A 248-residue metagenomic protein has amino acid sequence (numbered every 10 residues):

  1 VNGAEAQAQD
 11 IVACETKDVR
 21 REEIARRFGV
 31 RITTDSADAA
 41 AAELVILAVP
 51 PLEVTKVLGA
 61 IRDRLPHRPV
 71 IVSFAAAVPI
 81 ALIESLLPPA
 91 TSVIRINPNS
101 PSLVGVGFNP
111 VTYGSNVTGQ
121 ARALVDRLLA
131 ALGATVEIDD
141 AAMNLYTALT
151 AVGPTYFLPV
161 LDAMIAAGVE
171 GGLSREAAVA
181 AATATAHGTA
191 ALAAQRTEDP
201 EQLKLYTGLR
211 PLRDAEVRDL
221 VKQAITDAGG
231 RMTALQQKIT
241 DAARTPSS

Functional and structural regions predicted by a protein language model:
V1-T34, A40, V106, A167-G171 (+1 more regions): NAD(P)+-binding Rossmann beta1-loop-alpha1 motif at the extreme N-terminus of oxidoreductases
Q7-D10, H67-P69, S92, E176: Short acidic capping loops at alpha-helix termini that bridge into adjacent secondary structure
I11, A39, V54, S174-A182: Small-residue helix-packing motif on alpha-helices
K17, A75-V78, P98-S102, T150 (+2 more regions): Glycine-rich beta-alpha junction loops
D18-V19, R26-R31, S36-F108: Rossmann-like NAD(P)(H) cofactor-binding subdomain of soluble oxidoreductases
L82-S92, F108-L145, F157-Q195: Internal alpha-helical scaffold of NAD(P)-dependent oxidoreductase catalytic cores
T147-T155: A short glycine-threonine-serine/GTX helix/turn-capping micro-motif
V179-S248: NAD(P)-dependent Rossmann-like dehydrogenase/reductase catalytic/cofactor-binding core
